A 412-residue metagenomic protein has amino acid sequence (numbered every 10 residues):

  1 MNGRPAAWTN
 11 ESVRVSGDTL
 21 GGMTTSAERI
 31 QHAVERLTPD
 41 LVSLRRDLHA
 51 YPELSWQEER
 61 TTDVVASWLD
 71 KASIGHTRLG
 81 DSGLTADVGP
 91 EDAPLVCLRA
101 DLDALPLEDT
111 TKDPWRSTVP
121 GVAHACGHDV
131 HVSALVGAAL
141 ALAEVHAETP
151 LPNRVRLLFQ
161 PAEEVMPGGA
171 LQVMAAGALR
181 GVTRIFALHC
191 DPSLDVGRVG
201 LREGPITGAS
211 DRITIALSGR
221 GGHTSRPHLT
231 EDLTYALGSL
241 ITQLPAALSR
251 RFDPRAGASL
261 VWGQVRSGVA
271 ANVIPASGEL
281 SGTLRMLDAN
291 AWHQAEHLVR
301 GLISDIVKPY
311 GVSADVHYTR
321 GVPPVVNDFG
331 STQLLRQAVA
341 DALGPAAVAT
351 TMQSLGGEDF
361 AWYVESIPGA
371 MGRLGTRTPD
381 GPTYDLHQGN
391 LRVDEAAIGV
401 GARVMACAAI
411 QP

Functional and structural regions predicted by a protein language model:
G3, E11-V13: Short hydrophobic alpha-helical segments enriched in small aliphatic residues
T24-H124, D129, S133-R156: Acidic/His- and Gly-rich active-site-bordering loop/insert found across diverse amide/peptide-bond hydrolases
T25, G238-P412: Metal-dependent amide/peptide-bond hydrolase catalytic core, centered on the "pita-bread" metallohydrolase fold
L48, L98, H128, L157 (+7 more regions): Divalent metal-coordination and catalytic microenvironments
T85, L105-L107, K112-A123, D129-V130 (+2 more regions): Histidine/acidic-residue-rich, glycine-tolerant segments that coordinate divalent metal ions
C97-R99, I213, M371-R377: Non-cysteine beta-strand/loop elements that form the S-adenosyl-L-methionine
